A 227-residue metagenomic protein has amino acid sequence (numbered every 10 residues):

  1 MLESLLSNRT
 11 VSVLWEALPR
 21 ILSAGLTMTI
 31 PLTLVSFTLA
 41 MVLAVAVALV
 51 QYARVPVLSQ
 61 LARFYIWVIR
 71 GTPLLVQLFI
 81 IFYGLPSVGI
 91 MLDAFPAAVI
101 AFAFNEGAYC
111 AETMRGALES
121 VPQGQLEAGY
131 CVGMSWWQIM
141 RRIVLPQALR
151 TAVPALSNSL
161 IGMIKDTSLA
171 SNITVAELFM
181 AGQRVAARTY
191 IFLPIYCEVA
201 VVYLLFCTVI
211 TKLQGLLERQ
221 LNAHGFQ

Functional and structural regions predicted by a protein language model:
M1-Q227: Transmembrane alpha-helices and adjacent helix-loop boundaries
